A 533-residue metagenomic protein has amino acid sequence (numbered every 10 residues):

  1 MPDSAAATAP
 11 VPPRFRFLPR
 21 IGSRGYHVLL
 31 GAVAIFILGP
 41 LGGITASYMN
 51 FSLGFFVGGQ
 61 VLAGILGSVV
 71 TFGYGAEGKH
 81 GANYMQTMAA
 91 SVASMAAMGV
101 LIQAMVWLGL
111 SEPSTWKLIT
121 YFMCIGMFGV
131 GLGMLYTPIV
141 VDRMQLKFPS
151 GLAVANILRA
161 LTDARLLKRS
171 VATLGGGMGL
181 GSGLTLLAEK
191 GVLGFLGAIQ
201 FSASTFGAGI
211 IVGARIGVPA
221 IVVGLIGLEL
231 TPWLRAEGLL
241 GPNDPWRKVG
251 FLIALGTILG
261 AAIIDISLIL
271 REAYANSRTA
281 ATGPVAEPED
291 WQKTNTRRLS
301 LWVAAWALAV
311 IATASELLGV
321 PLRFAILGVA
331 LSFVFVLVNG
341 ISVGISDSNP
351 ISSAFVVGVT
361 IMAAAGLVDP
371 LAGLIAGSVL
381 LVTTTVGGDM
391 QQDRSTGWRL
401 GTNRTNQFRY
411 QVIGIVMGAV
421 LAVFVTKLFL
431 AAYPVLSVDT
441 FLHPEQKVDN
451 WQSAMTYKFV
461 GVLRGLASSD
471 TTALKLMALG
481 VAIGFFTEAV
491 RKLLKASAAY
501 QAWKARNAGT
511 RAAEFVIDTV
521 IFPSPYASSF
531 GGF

Functional and structural regions predicted by a protein language model:
M1-F533: Alpha-helical multipass membrane-protein architecture
